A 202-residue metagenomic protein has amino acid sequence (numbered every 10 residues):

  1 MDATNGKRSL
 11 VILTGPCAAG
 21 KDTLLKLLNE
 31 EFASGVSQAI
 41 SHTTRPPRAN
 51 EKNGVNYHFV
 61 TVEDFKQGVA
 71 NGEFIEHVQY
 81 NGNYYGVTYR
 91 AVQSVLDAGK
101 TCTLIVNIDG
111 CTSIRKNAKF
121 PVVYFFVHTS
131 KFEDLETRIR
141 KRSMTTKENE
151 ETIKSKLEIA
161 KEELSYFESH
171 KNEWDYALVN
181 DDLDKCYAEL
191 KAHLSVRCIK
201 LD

Functional and structural regions predicted by a protein language model:
L13: Hydrophobic anchor at the beta1->P-loop junction of P-loop NTPases
P16: P-loop (Walker A) phosphate-binding loop of NTP-binding proteins
A19: ATP-binding Walker
D22: Walker A/P-loop
E30-Q38: Post-Walker A helix-loop "phosphate-sensing" segment adjacent to the P-loop in P-loop NTPases
T43-C102, I108-T112: ATP-dependent small-molecule kinase phosphotransfer cores that center on conserved nucleotide phosphate-binding segments
C102-N107, N117-K141, V179: Conserved phosphate-donor/acceptor-positioning beta-strand/loop module used by diverse small-molecule
T146-H193: Small-molecule kinase domains that catalyze NTP-dependent phosphoryl transfer to phosphate-bearing small molecules
